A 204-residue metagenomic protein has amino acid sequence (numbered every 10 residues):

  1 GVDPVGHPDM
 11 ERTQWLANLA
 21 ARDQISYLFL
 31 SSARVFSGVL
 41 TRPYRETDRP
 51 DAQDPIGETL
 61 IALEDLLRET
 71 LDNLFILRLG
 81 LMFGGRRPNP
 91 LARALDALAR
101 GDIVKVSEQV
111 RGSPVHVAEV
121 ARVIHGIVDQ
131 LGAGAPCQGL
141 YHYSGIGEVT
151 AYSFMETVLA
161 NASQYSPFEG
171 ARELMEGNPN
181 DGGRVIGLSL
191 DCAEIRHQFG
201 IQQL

Functional and structural regions predicted by a protein language model:
G1-L28: NAD(P)-cofactor binding segment of oxidoreductase domains
V5-P8, G38-R42, R87-P88: Conserved catalytic-core motifs of eukaryotic protein kinase domains, centered on the activation segment
R12, S37-L77, M82: Catalytic helix-loop patch of NAD(P)-dependent Rossmann-fold dehydrogenases
Y27-A33, L77-L79: SDR active-site strand-loop-helix element
D65-G112, H125-G126: NAD(P)-dependent short-chain dehydrogenase/reductase
S113-E119: A conserved structural motif in NAD(P)-dependent oxidoreductases
A121-V123, Q130-N180: Mid/C-terminal beta-alpha module of Rossmann-like enzyme folds, strongest in SDR-family dehydrogenases/epimerases
Q164-F168, D181-L204: C-terminal amphipathic/interface module of NAD(P)-dependent oxidoreductases and related NAD-binding regulators
